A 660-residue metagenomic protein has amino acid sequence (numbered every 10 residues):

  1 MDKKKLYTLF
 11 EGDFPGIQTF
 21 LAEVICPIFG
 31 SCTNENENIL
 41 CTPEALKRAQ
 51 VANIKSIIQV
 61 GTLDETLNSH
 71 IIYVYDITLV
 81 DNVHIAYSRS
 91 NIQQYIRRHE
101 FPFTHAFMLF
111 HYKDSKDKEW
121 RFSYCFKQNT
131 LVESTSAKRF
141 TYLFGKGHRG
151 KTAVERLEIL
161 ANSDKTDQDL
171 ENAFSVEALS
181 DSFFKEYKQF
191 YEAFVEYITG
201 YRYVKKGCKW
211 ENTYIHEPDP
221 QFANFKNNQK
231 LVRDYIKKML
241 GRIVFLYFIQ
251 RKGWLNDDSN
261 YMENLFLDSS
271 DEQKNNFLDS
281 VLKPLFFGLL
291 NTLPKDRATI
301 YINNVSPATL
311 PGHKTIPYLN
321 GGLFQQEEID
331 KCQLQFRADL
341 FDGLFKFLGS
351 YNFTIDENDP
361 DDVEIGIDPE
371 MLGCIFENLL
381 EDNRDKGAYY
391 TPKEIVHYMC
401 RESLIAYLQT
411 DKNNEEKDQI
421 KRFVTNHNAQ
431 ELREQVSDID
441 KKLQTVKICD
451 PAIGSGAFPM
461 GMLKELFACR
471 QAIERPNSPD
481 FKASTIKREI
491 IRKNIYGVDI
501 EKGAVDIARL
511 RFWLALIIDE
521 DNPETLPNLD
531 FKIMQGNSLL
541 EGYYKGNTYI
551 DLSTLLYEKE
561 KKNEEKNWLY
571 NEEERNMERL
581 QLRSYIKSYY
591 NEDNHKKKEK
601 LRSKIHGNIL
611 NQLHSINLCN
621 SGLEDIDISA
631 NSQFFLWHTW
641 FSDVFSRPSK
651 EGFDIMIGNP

Functional and structural regions predicted by a protein language model:
D2-R98, T104-E465, V498-G503, G536-N537 (+3 more regions): Preference for the N-terminal adenyl/adenosyl cofactor-binding alpha/beta module
N162-K165, N256-S259, L443-T445, C449 (+1 more regions): Class I S-adenosyl-L-methionine-dependent methyltransferase module
